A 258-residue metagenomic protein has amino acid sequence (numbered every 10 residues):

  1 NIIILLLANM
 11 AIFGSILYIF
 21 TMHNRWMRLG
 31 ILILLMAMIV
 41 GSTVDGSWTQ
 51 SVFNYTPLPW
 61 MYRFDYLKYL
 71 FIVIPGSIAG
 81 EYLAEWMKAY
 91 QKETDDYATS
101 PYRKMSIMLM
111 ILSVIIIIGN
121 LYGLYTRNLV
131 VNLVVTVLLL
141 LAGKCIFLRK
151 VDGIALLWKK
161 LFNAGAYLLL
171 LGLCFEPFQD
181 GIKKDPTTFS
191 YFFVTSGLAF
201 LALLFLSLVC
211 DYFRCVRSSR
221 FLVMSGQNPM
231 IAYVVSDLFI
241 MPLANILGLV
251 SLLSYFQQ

Functional and structural regions predicted by a protein language model:
N1-Q258: Alpha-helical transmembrane segments and their immediate juxtamembrane cytosolic regions
